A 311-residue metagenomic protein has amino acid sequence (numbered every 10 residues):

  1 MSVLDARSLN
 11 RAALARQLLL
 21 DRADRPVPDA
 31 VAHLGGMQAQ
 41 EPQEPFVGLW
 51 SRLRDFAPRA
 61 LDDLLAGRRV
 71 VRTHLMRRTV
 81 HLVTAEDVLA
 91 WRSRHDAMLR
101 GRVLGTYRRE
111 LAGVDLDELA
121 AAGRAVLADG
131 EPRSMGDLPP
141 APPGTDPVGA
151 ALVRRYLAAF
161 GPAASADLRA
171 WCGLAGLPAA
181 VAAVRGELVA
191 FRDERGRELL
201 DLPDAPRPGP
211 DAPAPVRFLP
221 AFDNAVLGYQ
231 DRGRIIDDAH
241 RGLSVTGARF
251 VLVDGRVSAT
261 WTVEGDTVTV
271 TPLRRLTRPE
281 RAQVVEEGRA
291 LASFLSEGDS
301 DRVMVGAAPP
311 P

Functional and structural regions predicted by a protein language model:
M1-P142: Phosphate-backbone binding and catalysis cores of DNA-processing enzymes
L82-V88, G144, L199-G209: Short, cationic-aromatic polyanion-contact patches
L111-V114, A190, L227, D231 (+3 more regions): Long, charge-rich, low-complexity intrinsically disordered regions
D115-E131, D146-A163, A180-V184: Positively charged, polyanion-binding regions of nucleic-acid-associated proteins
L138, L168, G255: Residue-level signal for inorganic ion chemistry
G161-D204: Anionic-ligand-binding alpha/beta catalytic cores of soluble enzymes and soluble regulatory domains that recognize
L188-D238: Non-catalytic regulatory appendages
R241-P311: Glycine-rich, small/acidic residue-mixed loop/short-helix segments
